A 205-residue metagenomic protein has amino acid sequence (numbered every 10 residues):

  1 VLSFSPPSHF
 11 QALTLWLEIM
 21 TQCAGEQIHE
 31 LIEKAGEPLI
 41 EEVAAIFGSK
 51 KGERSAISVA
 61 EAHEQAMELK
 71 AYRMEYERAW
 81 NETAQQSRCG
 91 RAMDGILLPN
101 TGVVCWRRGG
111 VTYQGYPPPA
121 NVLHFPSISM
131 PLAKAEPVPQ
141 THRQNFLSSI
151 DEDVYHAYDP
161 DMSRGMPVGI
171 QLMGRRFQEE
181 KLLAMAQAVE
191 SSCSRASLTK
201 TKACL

Functional and structural regions predicted by a protein language model:
V1-V122, L132-M162, F177-K181, A188-L205: Amidase signature
P118, F125, V168: Residue-level detector of short, conserved catalytic/binding motifs and their immediate flanks
S127-P131: Short hydrophobic alpha-helical runs that function as membrane-insertion/retention elements
V168-R175: A short, well-structured catalytic beta-strand-centered motif of the EAL phosphodiesterase domain for c-di-GMP
